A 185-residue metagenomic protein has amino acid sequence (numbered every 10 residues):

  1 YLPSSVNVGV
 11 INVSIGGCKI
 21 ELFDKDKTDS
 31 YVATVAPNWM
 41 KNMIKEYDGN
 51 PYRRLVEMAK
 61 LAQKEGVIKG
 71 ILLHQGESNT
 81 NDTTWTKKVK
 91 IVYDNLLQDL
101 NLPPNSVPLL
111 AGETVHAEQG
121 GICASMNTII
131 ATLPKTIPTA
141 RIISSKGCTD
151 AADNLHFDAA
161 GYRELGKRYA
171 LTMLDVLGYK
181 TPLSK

Functional and structural regions predicted by a protein language model:
Y1-K185: Cell-envelope and extracellular/periplasmic
